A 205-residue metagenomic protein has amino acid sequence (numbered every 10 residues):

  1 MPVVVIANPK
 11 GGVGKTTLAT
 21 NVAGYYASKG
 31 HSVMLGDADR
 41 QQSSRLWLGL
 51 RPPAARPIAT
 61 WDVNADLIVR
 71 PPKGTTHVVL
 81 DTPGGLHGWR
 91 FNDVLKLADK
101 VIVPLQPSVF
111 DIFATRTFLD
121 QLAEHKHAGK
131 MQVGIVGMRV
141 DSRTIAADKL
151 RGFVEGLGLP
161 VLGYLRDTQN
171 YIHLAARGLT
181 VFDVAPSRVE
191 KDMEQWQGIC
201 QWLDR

Functional and structural regions predicted by a protein language model:
P2-V13, T20-K96, A175-D183: P-loop/Walker-type NTP enzyme "switch/lid" segment
T16-T20, T115-R116: Motif I (Walker A/P-loop) of helicase-class P-loop NTPases
S32-V33, V78, Q132-V133, V161-L162: Hydrophobic anchor at the start of a short beta-strand that flanks the dinucleotide cofactor-binding loop
A98-T117, D141-R143: Conserved Switch II/interswitch segment of TRAFAC-class P-loop GTPases
F113-K130, M138: Conserved C-terminal guanine-recognition region of P-loop GTPase G domains, centered on the G4
D141, R151-F182: Beta-strand-loop-alpha "switch" segments that mediate conformational coupling across diverse proteins
V181-R205: NTP-binding/hydrolysis catalytic cores, primarily Walker-type P-loop NTPases
